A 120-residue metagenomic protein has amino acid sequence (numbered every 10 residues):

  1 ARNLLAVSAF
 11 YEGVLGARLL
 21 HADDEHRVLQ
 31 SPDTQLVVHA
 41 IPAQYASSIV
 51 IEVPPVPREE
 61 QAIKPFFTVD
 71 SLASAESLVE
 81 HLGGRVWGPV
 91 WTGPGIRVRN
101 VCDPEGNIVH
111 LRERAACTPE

Functional and structural regions predicted by a protein language model:
V7-E12, V79, G106: Conserved active-site tyrosine of GNAT-family acetyltransferases
R18-T68, S74-C102, E113-E120: Vicinal oxygen chelate
I108-L111: Short glycine-/small-residue motifs
